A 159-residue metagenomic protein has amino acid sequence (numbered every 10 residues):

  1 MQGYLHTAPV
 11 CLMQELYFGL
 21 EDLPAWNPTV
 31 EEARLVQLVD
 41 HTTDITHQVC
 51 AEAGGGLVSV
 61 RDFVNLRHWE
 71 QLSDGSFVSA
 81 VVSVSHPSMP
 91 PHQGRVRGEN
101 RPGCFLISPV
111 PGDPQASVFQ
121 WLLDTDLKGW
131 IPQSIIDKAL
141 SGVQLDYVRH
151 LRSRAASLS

Functional and structural regions predicted by a protein language model:
M1-S159: Eukaryotic helix-grip
